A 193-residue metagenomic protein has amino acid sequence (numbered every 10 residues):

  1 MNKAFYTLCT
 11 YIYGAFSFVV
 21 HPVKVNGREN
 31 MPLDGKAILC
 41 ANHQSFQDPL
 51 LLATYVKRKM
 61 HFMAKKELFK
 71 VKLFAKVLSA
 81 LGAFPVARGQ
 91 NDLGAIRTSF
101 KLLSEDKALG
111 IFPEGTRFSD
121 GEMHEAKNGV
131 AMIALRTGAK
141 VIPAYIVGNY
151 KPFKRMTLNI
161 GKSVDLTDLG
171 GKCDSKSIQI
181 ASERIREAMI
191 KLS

Functional and structural regions predicted by a protein language model:
A4, G94-S193: Non-catalytic C-terminal accessory region of glycerolipid acyltransferases and related lyso-lipid remodeling enzymes
F5-T10, S17-F18, M31-Q90, T98: Catalytic core of membrane glycerolipid acyltransferases/transacylases, capturing the structured, soluble-facing
S17-V25: Aromatic-capped interface at the extracytoplasmic side of an N-terminal signal-anchor transmembrane helix
P22, K36, K59, R155-T157 (+1 more regions): A residue-level signal for beta-strand positions that form part of recognition/binding surfaces within mature
V23, Q44, G115-T116: A short, glycine- and basic residue-enriched loop/turn that sits immediately adjacent to a domain's principal
V23, R58-K59, F84, D106 (+1 more regions): Secondary-structure boundary/capping positions in well-ordered alpha/beta enzyme cores
R28: A short, basic/flexible loop-to-alpha-helix module at the beginning of a structural domain
